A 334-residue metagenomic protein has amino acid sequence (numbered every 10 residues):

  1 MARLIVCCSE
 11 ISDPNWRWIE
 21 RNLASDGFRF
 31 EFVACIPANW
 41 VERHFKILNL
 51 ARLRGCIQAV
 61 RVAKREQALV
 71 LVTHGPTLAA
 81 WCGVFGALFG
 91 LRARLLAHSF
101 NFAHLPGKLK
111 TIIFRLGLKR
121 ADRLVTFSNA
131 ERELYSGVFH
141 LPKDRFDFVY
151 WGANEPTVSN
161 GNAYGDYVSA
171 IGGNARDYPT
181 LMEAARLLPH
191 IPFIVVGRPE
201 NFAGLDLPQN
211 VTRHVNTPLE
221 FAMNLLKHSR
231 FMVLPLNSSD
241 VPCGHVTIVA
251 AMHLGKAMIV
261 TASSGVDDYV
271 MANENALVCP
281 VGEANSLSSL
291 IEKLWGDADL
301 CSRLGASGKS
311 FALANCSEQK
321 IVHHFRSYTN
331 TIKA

Functional and structural regions predicted by a protein language model:
I57-R65, H104-L124: Membrane-proximal helix-turn-helix segments that form the acceptor-binding/catalytic region of lipid-linked
A93-L109: A short, histidine- and acid-enriched strand-loop-helix "catalytic/donor-clamping" loop that lines the nucleotide-sugar
D122-S136, L141-V158, A170: Donor nucleotide-sugar binding/catalytic pocket of nucleotide-sugar-dependent glycosyltransferases
N160-R176, L181-L188, I194: Conserved donor-binding/catalytic core segment of Leloir-type glycosyltransferases
E200-L226, F231: Nucleotide-activated donor-binding/catalytic signature segment of Leloir-type glycosyltransferases, i.e., the conserved
L226-C243, K256-A257: Acidic donor-binding loop of glycosyltransferase active sites
V270-N273, L277-A284, E292-D299: Conserved acidic donor-binding segment of nucleotide-sugar-dependent glycosyltransferases
S286, K293, L300-N315, I321 (+1 more regions): A short, well-ordered alpha-helix in the C-terminal region of glycosyltransferases
